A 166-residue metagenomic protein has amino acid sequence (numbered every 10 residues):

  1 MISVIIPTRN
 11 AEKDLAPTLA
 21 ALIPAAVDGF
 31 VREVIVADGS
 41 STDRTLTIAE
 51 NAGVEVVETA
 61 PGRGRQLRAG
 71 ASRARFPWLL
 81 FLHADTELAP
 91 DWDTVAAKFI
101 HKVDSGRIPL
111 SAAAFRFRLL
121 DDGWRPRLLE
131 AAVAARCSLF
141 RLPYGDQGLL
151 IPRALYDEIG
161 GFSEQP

Functional and structural regions predicted by a protein language model:
M1-S3, E33: Cell-envelope/extracellular polymer assembly enzymes that use nucleotide-activated donors
N10-A26: Short, well-formed alpha-helical segments that are part of the catalytic scaffolds of diverse glycosyltransferases
K13-A16, D43-A52: Acidic helix N-cap motif at the loop->helix transition within catalytic regions of sugar-transfer enzymes
A20-I23, F30-S40: Short beta-strand/loop segment that forms part of the nucleotide-sugar
D38-L46, T86: A conserved acidic beta->alpha catalytic loop
L79: Short aromatic/hydrophobic "clamp" motif used to bind/position activated sugar donors
D91-R125: Conserved donor NDP-sugar-binding/catalytic core segment of glycosyltransferases
A112-P126, A134-I151: A recurrent flexible, glycine/aromatic-enriched loop bordering the glycosyltransferase active site that acts as
